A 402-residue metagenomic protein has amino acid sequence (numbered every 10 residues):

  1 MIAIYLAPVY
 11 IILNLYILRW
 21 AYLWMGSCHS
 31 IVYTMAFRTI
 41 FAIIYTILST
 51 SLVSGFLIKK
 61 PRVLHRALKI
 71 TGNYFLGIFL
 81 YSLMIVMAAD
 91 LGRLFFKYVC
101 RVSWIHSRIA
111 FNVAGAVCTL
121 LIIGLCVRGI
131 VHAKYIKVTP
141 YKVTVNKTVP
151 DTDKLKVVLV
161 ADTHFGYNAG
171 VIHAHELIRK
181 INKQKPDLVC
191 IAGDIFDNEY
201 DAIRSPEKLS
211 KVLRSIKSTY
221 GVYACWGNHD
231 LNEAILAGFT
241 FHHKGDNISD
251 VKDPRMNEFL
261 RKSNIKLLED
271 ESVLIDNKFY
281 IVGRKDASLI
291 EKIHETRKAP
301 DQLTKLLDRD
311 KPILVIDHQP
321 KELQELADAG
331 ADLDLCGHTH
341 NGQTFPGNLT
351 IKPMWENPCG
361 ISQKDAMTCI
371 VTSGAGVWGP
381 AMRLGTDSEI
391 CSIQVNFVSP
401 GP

Functional and structural regions predicted by a protein language model:
M1-K134: Non-catalytic terminal accessory segments
N112, I122-T148, G166-I172, E176: Hydrophobic alpha-helical transmembrane segments in integral membrane proteins
K147-P402: Soluble catalytic domains of enzymes that build or remodel membrane lipids, polysaccharides, and related
